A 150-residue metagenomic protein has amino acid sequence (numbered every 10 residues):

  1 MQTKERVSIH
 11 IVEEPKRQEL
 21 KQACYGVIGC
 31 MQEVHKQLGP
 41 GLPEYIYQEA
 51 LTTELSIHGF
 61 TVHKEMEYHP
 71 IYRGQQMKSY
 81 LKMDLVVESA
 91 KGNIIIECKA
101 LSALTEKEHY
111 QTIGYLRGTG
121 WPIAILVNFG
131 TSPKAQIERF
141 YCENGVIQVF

Functional and structural regions predicted by a protein language model:
M1-K16, Q148: Short, low-complexity, charge-dense intrinsically disordered segments
I9, R17-G29, P40-E44, Q48 (+1 more regions): Nuclease catalytic cores
E13-I28, Q32, I71-V87: Accessory recognition modules or surfaces
C30, V34-L38, S102: Alpha-helix C-capping/helix-to-loop hinge sites
P40-N93, S132-G145: Active-site metal-binding core of divalent-cation-utilizing nuclease and nuclease-like domains
C98-Q148: Nucleic-acid nuclease catalytic cores
